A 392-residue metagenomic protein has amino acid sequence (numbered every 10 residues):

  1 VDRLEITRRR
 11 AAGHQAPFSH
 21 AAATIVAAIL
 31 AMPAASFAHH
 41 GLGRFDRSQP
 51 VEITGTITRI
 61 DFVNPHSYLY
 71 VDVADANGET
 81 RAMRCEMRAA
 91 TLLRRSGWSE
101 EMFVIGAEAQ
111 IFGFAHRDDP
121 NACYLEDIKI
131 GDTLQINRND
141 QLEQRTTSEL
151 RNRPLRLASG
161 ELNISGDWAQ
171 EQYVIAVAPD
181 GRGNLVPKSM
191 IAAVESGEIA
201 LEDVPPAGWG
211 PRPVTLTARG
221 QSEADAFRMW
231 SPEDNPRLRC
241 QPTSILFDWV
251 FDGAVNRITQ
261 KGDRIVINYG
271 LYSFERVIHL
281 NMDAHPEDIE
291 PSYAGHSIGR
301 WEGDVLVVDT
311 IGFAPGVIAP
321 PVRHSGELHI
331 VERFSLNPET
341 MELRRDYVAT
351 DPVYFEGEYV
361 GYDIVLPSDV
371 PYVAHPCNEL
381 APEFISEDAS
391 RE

Functional and structural regions predicted by a protein language model:
V1-S19: N-terminal secretory signal peptides that target proteins for export/translocation
D2, P33, I191-A192: Position-driven detector of the extreme protein N-terminus
R10-A11, A28-I29, W98: Intrinsically disordered and other compositionally biased segments
S19-A34: Bacterial N-terminal signal peptides
S36-A38: Boundary at the C-terminal end of the N-terminal hydrophobic targeting segment
G43-Y68, D72-E392: PEST-like low-complexity, intrinsically disordered acidic/proline/serine-rich tracts that flank trafficking/processing
